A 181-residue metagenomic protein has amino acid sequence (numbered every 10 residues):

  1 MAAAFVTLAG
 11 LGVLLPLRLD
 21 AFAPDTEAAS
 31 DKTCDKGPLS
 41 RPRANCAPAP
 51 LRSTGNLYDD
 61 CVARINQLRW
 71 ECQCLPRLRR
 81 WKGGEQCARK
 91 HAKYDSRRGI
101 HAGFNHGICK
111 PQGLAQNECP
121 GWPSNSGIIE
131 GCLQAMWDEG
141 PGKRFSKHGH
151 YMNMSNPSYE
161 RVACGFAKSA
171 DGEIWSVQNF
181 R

Functional and structural regions predicted by a protein language model:
M1-A9: Sec-dependent N-terminal signal peptides
G10-G12, G84: Small side chains
L14-A28: Signal peptide processing junction and immediate N-terminal pro/mature segment of secreted/exported proteins
D25-Q112, Y151, P157, V162: Short, well-ordered surface patches within globular domains
G107-R181: A well-ordered secondary-structure block
